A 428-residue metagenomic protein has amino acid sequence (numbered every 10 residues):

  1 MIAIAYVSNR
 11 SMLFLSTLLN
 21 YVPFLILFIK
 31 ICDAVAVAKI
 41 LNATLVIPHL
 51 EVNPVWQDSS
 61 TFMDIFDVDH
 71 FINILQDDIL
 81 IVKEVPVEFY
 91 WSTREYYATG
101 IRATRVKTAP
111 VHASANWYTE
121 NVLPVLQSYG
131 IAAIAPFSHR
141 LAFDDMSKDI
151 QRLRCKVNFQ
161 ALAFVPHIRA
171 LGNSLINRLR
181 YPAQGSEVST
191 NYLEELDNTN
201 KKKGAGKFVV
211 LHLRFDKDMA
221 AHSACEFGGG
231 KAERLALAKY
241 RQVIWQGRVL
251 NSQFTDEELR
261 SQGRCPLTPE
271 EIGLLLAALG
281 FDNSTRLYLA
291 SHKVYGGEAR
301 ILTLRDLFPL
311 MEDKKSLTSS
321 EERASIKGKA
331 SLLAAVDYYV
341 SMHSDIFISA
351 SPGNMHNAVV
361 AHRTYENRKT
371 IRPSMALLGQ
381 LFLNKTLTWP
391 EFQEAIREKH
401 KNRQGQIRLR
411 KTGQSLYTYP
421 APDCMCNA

Functional and structural regions predicted by a protein language model:
M1-G263, L279-F281: Secretory-pathway glycan-assembly enzymes, especially type II membrane glycosyltransferases that use nucleotide-sugar
M1-N9, E258-E271, A278, L310-S344: Donor nucleotide-activated moiety binding/catalytic core segment of transferases that use nucleotide-activated donors
C32, V52, L332-L377: A donor-sugar binding/catalytic signature common to diverse glycosyltransferases and related nucleotide-sugar
C32-N42, G273-A277, Y288, R305 (+4 more regions): Amphipathic alpha-helical interaction motifs in eukaryotic regulatory proteins
L50-V52, D58-T61, S223-F227, R300-T303 (+3 more regions): Short coil/turn segments at secondary-structure boundaries
E51-P54, F215-D218, H292-G296, T318 (+1 more regions): Short, solvent-exposed loop/turn segments at secondary-structure junctions
V243-E258, N283-I326: Catalytic donor nucleotide-activated moiety binding site of glycosyltransferases and closely related
S374-A428: Leloir-type glycosyltransferase catalytic cores
